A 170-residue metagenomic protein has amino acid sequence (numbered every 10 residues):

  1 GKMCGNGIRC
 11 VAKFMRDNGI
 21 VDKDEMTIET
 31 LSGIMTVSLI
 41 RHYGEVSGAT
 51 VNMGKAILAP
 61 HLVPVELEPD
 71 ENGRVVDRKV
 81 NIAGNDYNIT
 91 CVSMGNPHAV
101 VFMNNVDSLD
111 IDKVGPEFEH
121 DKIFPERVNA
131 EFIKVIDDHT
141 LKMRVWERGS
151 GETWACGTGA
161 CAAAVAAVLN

Functional and structural regions predicted by a protein language model:
G1-M3, I8-A155, V165-N170: Active-site proximal loop and beta-alpha junction motif in alpha/beta enzyme cores
T158-A160: Helical hairpin unit composed of two closely spaced alpha helices linked by a short loop
